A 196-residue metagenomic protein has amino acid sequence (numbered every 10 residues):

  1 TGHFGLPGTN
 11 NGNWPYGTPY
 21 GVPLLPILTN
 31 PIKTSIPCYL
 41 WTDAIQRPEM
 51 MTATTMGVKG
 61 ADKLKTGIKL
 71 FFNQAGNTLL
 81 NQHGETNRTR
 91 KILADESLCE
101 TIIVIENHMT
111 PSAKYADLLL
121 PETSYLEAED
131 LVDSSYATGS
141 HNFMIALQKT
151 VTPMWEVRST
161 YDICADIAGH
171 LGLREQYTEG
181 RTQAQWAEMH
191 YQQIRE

Functional and structural regions predicted by a protein language model:
T1-W14: Beta-propeller domains
W14-R195: Non-catalytic alpha/beta scaffold blocks inside enzyme catalytic domains
